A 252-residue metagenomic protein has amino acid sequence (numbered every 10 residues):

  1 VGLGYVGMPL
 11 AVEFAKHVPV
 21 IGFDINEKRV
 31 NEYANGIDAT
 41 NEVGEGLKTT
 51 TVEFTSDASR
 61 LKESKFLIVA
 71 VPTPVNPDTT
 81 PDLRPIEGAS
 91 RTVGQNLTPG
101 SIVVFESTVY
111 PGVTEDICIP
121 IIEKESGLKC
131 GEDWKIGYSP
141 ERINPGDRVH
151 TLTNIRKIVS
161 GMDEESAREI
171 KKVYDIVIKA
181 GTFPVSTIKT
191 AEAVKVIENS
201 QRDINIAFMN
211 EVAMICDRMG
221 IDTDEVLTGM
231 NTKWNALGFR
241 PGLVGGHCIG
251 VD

Functional and structural regions predicted by a protein language model:
V1-G36, S59: NAD(P)+-binding Rossmann beta1-loop-alpha1 motif at the extreme N-terminus of oxidoreductases
N35-F54: N-terminal glycine-rich dinucleotide-binding loop that anchors FAD/FMN and/or NAD(P) in oxidoreductases
T50-S64: Short acidic low-complexity segments
S59, V75-R142: Rossmann-like NAD(P)(H) cofactor-binding subdomain of soluble oxidoreductases
K62-E63, P99, N154: Alpha-helix C-terminal capping/helix-to-coil transition sites in glycosyltransferase folds
L67-V69, F105, S160: Redox-cofactor binding/interface segments in oxidoreductases and associated redox assembly factors
V71-T73, T108, D163: Short glycine-/small-residue-rich Rossmann-like dinucleotide-binding loops
P120-S139, I143-N235: Internal alpha-helical scaffold of NAD(P)-dependent oxidoreductase catalytic cores
